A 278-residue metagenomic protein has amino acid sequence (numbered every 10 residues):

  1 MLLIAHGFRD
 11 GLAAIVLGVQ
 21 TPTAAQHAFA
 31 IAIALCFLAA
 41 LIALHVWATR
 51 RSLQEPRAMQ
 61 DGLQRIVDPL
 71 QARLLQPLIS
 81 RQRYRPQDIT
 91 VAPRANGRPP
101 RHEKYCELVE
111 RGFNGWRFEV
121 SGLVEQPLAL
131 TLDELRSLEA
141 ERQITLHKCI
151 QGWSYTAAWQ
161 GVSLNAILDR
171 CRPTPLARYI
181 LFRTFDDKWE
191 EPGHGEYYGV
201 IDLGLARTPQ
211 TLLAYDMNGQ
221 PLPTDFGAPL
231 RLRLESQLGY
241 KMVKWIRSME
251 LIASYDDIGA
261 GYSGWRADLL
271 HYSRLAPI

Functional and structural regions predicted by a protein language model:
M1-L3: Hydrophobic alpha-helical segments
G7-V19, T23-H27, V46-I278: Structured, non-membrane catalytic/scaffold regions adjacent to prosthetic-group chemistry
Q26-A34: N-terminal Sec-pathway targeting helices
I33-L44: Hydrophobic cores of alpha-helical transmembrane segments in multi-pass inner/ER membrane proteins, independent
